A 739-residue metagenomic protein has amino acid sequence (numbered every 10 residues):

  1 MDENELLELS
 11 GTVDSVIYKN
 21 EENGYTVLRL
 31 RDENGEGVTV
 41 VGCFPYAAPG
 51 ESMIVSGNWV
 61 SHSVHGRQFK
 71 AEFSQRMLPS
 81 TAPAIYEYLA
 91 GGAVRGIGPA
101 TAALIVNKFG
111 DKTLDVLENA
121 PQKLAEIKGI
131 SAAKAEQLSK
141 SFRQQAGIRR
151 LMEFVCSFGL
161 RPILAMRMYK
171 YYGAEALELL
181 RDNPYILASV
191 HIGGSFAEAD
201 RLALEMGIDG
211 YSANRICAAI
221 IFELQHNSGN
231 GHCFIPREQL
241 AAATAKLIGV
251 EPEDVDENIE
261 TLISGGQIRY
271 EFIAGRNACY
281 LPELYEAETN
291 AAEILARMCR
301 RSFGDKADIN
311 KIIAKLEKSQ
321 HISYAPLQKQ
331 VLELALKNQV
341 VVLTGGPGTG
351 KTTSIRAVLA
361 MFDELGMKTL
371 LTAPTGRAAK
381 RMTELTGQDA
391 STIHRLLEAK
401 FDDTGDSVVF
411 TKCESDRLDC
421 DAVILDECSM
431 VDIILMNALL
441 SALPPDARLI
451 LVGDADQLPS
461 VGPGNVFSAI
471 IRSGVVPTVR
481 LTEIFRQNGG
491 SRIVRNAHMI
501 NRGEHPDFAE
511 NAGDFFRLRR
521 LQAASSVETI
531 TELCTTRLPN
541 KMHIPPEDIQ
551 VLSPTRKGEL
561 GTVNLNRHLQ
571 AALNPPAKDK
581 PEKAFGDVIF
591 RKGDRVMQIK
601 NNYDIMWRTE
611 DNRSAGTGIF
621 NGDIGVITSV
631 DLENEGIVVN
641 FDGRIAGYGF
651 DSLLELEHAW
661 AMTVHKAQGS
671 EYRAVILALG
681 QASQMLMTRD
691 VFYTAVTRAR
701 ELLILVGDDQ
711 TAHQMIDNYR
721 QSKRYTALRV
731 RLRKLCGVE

Functional and structural regions predicted by a protein language model:
M1-D308, E739: Accessory, non-ATPase domains that flank or precede helicase/AAA+ motor cores in DNA-metabolism machines
V16, V55, Q598, I627-V630 (+1 more regions): A generic structural signal for residues embedded in beta-strands
G50-S52, G593, G622: Loop/turn positions that initiate beta-strands
F234, K329-L332, N338-N511: ASCE P-loop NTPase helicase motor core
F272-P347, T353: Pre-Walker A segment
A455-T617, T628, L735: Conserved helicase motor core of P-loop NTPases
R502, E610, N621-E739: C-terminal accessory regions
